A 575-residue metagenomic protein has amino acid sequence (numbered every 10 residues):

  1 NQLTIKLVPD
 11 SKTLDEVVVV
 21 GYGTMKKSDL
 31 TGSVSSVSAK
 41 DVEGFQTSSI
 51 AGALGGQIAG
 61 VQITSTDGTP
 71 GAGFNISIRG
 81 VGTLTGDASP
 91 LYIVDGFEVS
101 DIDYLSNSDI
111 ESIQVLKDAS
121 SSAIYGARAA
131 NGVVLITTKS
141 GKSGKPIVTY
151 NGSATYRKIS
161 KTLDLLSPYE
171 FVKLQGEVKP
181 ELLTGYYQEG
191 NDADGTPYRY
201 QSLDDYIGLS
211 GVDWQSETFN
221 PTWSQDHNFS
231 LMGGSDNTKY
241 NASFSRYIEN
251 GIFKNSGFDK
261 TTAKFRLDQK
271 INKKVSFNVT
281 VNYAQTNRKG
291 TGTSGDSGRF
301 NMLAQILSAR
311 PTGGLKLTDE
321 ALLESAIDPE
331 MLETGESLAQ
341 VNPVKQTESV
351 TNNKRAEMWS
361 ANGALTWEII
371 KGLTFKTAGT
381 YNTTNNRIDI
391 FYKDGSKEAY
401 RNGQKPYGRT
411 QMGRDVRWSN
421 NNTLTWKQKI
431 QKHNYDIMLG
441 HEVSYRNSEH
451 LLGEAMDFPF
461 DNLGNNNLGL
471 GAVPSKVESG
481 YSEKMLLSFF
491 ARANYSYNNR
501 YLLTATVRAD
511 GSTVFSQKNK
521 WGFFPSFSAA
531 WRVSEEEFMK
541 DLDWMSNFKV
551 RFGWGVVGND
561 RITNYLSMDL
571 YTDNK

Functional and structural regions predicted by a protein language model:
N1-F265, Q269-N272, S276-N278, N282-A284 (+3 more regions): Short, small/polar-rich motifs associated with maturation and membrane association, primarily at protein termini
S28, K142-S210, P221, G251-S256 (+5 more regions): Surface-exposed loop/interface segments of Gram-negative outer-membrane beta-barrel transport/assembly proteins
I76, V134, F229, A263-F265 (+6 more regions): Membrane-embedded beta-strands of outer-membrane beta-barrel proteins, especially the hydrophobic/small aromatic
T138-S140, G233-S235, R246, Q269 (+7 more regions): Residue-level signature of outer-membrane beta-barrel architecture
H227-G233, L487-Y497: Structured alpha-helical segments in the cores of large, soluble enzyme domains
Q517-G522: Short glycine/threonine-rich loop-to-helix capping motif typified by GTGT followed within a few residues by an Asp-Pro
